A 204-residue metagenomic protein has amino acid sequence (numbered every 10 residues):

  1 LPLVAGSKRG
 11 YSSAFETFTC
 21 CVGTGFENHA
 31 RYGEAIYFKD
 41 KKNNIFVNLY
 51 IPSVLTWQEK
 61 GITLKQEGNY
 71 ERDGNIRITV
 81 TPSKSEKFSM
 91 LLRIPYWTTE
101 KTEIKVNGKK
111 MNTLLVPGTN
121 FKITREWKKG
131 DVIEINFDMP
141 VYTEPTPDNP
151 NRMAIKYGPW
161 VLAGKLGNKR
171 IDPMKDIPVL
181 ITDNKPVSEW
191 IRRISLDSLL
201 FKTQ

Functional and structural regions predicted by a protein language model:
L1-T79, V106, V116, R125 (+1 more regions): C-terminal beta-rich recognition modules with glycine/proline-rich loops and embedded aromatic residues
K84, K128-K129: Surface-exposed loops/turns
S85-V106: Beta-strand-rich binding/interaction modules
N120-K122: Short, surface-exposed beta-strand/beta-hairpin micro-motifs centered on an aromatic residue
